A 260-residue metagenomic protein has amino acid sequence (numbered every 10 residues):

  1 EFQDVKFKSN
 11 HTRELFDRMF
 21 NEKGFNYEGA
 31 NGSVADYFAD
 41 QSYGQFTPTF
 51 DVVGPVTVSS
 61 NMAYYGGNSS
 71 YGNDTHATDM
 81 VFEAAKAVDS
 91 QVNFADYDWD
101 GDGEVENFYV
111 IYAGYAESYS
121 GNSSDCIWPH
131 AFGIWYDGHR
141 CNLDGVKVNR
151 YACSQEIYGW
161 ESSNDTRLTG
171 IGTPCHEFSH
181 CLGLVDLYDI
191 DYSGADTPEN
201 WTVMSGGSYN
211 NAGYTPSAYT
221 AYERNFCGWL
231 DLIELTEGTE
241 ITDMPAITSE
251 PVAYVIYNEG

Functional and structural regions predicted by a protein language model:
E1, S9, G54, S60 (+1 more regions): Surface-exposed beta-strand edges and flanking loops
E1-D17, S69-D74: Fold-level signature of zinc-dependent metallopeptidase catalytic domains
Q3-V5, R18-N26, Y37-D40, G44 (+4 more regions): Structured segments of extracytoplasmic/periplasmic soluble domains in secreted or envelope-associated proteins
D4, D98, D102, D186-D189: Acidic side chains
N10, Y71-D79, D165-T173: Soluble non-cytosolic domains of exported or imported proteins
H11-F16, E22-K23, V34, S60-A63 (+1 more regions): General structural signal for secondary-structure boundaries
G29-V146: Active-site-proximal segments of metallohydrolase catalytic domains
A35-Y37, Q41, N107-Y109, A113-G260: Extracellular hydrolytic enzyme modules, especially secreted metalloproteases of the metzincin/thermolysin-like class
